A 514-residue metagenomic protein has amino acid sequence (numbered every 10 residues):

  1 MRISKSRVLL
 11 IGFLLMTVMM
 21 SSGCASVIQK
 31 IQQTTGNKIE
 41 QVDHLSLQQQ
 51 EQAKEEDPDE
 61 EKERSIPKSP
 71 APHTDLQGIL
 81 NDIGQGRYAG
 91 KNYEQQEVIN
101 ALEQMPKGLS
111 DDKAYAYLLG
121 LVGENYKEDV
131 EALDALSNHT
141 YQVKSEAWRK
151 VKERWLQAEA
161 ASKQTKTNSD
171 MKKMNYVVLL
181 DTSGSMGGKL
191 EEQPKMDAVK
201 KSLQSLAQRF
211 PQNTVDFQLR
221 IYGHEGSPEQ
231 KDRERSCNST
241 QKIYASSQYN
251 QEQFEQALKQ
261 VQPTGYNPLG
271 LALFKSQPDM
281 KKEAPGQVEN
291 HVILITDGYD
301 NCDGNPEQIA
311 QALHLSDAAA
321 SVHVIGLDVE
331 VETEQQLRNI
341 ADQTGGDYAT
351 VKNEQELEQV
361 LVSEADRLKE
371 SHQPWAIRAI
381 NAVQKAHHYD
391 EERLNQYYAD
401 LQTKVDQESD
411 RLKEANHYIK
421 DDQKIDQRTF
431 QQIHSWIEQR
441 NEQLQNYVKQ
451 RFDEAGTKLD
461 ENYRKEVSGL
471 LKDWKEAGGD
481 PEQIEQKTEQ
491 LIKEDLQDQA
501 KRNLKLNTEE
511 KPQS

Functional and structural regions predicted by a protein language model:
R2-L10: Bacterial N-terminal signal peptides that target proteins for export
L10-M16: Hydrophobic helical h-region of N-terminal Sec-dependent signal peptides in bacterial secretory/periplasmic proteins
M20-G23: C-terminal motif of bacterial Sec signal peptides marking the signal peptidase cleavage site
A25-K152, L156, A160-M174, Q208 (+3 more regions): P/S/T/G-enriched low-complexity
S169-K242, H291-I295: Von Willebrand factor
T182-M186, G223-P228, P263-N267, T296-C302 (+2 more regions): Solvent-exposed loop/turn segments at secondary-structure junctions within structured extracellular/periplasmic domains
N213, G226-L271, K281-K282, Y299 (+2 more regions): Short, charged loop segments at secondary-structure junctions
